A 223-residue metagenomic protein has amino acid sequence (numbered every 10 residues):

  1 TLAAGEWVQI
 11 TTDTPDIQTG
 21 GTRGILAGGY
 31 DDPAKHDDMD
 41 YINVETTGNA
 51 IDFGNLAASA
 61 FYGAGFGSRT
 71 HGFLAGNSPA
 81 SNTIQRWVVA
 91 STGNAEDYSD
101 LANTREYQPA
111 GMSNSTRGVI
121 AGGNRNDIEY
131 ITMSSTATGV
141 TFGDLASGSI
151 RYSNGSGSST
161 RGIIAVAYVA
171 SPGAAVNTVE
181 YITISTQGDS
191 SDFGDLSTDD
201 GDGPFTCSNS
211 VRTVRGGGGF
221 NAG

Functional and structural regions predicted by a protein language model:
T1-G223: Polar, enzyme-active/binding microenvironments
